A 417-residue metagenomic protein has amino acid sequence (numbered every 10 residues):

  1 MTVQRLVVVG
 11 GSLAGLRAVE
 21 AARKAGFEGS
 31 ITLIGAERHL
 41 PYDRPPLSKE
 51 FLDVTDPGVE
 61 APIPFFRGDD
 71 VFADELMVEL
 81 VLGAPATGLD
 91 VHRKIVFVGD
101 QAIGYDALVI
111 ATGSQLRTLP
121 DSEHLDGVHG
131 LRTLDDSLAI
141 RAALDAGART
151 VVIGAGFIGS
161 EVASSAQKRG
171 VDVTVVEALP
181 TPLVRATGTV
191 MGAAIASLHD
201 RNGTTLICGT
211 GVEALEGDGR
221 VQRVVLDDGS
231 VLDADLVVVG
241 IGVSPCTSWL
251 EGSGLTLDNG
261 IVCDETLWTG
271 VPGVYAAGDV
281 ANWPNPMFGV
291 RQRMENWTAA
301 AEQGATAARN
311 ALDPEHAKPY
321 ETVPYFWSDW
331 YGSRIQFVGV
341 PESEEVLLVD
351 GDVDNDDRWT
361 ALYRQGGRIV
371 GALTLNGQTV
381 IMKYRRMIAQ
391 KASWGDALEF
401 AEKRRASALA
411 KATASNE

Functional and structural regions predicted by a protein language model:
M1-V9, F66-V151, D227, V238-G240 (+3 more regions): FAD-binding core/adjacent interface of flavoenzyme oxidoreductases
T2-R5, V280-Q378: Mid-to-C-terminal Rossmann-like scaffold of FAD/NAD(P)H-dependent oxidoreductases
Q4-F27, V151, I158-Q167: N-terminal Rossmann-like FAD-binding beta1-loop-alpha1 element of flavoenzymes
S12-L16, R38, S114-L116, D135 (+3 more regions): Residue-level detector of alpha-helix initiation sites
A21-Y105, T187-T205: N-terminal Rossmann-like dinucleotide/flavin-binding domain of flavoprotein oxidoreductases that bind FAD/FMN
D126-G147, G219-V225, S230-T306: FAD-site-proximal beta/loop scaffold in flavoenzymes
R149, F157-A214, N296-A299, P319-W327: Rossmann-like dinucleotide-binding cores of NAD(P)H-dependent redox enzymes
V353-S415: C-terminal auxiliary extensions adjacent to catalytic cores
